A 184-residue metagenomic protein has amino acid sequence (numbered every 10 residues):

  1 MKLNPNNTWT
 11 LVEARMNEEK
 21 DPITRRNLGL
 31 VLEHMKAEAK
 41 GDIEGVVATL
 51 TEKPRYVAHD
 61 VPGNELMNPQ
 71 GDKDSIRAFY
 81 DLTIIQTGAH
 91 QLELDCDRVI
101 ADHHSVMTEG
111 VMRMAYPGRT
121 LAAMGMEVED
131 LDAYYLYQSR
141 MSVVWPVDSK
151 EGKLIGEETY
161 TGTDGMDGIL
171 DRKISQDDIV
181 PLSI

Functional and structural regions predicted by a protein language model:
M1-A48, E52, I184: Short, low-complexity N-terminal intrinsically disordered segments enriched in polar/charged residues
K2-M16, D132-S139, K153-I184: Low-complexity, intrinsically disordered terminal/linker segments enriched in charged and Gly/Pro repeats
P22-I23, G71, D132: Short, surface-exposed alpha-helical recognition segments that flank or form part of ligand/macromolecule-binding
V31, L92-D95, V128-E129: Short structured motifs
I43-R119: A solvent-exposed, acidic/Ser-Thr-rich amphipathic alpha-helical stretch
K53, K150-E151: Residue-level recognition of short loop/turn positions
L94-V99, R140-P146, T159-Y160: Hydrophobic/aromatic beta-strand elements that line small-molecule binding cavities or substrate pockets in beta-rich
V106, G110-K150: Exposed beta-sheet edge and beta->alpha loop/turn motif
